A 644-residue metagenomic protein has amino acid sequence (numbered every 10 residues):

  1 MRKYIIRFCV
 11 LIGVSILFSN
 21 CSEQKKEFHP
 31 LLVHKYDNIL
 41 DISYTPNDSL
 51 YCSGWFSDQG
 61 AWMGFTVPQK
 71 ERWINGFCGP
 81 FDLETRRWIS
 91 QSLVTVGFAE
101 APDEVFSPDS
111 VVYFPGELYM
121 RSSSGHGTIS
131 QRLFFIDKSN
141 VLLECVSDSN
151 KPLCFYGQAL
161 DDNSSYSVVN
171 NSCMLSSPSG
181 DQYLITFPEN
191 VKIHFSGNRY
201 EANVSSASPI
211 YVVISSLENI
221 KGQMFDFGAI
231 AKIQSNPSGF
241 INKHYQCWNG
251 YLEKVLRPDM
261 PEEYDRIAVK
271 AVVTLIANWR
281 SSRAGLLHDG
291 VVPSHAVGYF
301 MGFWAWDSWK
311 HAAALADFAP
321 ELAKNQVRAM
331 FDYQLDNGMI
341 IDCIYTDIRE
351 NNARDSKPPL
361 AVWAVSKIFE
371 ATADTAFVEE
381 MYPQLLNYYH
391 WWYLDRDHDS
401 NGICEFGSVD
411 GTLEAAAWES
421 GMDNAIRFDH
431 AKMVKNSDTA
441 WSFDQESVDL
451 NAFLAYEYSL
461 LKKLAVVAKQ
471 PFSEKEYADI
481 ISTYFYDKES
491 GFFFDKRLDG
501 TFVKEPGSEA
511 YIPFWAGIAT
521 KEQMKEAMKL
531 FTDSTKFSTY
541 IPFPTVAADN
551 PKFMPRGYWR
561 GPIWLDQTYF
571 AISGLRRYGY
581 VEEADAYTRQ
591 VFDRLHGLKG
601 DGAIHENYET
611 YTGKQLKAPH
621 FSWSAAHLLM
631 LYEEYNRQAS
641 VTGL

Functional and structural regions predicted by a protein language model:
R2-I5, L11, C21-E263, Y299 (+3 more regions): Terminal accessory carbohydrate-recognition/targeting modules of carbohydrate-active enzymes
S107, S130-L133, N337-P359, W363-F377 (+1 more regions): Aromatic/His-enriched, Gly/Pro-containing loop or helix-boundary segments that lie immediately adjacent to catalytic
G228-C247, E263-K270, A319-D332, T375-Y393 (+5 more regions): Extended, well-ordered alpha-helical scaffold segments
P258-M301, Q326-N351, H398-E446, D479-I563 (+1 more regions): Extended glycan-interaction surfaces of carbohydrate-active proteins
M301-Q334, E509-T520, T568-V581: Alpha-helical support elements that line or immediately flank enzyme active sites and cofactor-binding pockets
A314, A364-I368, E457, L464 (+3 more regions): Core register positions within helices of long alpha-helical scaffolds
V362-V365, N451, A455-Y458, T568: TPR repeat positional signature
